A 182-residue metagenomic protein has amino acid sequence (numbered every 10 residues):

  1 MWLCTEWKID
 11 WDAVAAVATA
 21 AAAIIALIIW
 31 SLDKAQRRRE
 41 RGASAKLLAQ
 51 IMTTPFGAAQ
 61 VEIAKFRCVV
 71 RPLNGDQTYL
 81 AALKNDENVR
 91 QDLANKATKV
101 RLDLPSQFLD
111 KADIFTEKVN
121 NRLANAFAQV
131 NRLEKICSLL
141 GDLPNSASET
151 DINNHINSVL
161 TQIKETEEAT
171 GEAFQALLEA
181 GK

Functional and structural regions predicted by a protein language model:
M1-R38: Membrane-embedded hydrophobic alpha-helical segments
A15-A18, A22-A26, A45, A49 (+3 more regions): Small-side-chain structural scaffolding
I25, I29-L32, Q36, A43 (+3 more regions): General secondary-structure edge motif
A35-G57: Juxtamembrane membrane-water interface segments immediately C-terminal to a transmembrane helix
Q50-K182: Interfacial alpha-helical end/capping and short helix-turn segments at domain and membrane boundaries
